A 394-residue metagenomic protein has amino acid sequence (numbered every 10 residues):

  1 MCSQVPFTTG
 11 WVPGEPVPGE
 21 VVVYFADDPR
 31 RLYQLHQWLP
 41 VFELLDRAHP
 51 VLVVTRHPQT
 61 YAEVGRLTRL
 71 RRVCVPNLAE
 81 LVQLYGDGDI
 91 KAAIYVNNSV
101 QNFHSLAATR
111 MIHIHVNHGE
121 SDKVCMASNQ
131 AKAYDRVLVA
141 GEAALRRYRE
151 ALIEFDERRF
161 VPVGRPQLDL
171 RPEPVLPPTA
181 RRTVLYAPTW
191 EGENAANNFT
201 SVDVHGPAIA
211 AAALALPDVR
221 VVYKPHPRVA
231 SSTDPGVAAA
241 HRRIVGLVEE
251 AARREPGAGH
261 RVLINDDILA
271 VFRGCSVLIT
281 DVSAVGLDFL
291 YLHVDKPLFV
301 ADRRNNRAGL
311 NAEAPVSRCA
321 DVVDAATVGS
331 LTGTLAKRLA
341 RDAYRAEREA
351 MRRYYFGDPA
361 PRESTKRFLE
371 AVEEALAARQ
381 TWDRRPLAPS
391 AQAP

Functional and structural regions predicted by a protein language model:
M1-G86, W382-P394: N-terminal pre-catalytic "stem/leader" segment of glycosyltransferase-like enzymes
R31-L45, H49, L168-L247, A360-K366 (+1 more regions): Conserved catalytic-core segment of nucleotide-activated headgroup transferases in glycan assembly
L32, E43-L44, P50-L170: Active-site and donor-binding regions of nucleotide-sugar-utilizing enzymes
R72-N77, G164, H260-I264, R318-T334: Short acidic-hydrophobic, aromatic-tinged amphipathic segments that line or gate anion-handling sites
H104-D122, V202-I209, V294-N305: A short, gly/pro- and small-residue-rich
V237-I279, S283-L287: Donor nucleotide-activated moiety binding/catalytic core segment of transferases that use nucleotide-activated donors
A284-F356: Catalytic binding pocket for nucleotide-activated donors in carbohydrate/polymer assembly enzymes
G329, G333-P394: C-terminal amphipathic helix plus adjacent low-complexity, charged tail appended to glycosyltransferase catalytic
